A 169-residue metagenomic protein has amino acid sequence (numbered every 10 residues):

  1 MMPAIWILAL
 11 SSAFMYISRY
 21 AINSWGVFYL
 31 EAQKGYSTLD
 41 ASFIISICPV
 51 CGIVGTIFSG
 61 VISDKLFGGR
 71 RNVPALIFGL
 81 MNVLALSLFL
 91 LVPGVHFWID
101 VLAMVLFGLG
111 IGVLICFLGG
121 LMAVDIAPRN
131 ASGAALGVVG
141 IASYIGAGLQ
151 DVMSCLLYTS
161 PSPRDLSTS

Functional and structural regions predicted by a protein language model:
P3-P49, Q150: Extracytoplasmic gate region of multi-pass secondary transporters
I44-S63: Transmembrane alpha-helices of Major Facilitator/SLC transporters
K65-G79: Cytoplasmic membrane-interface "Motif A"-like loop-to-helix N-cap segments of 12-TM Major Facilitator Superfamily
M81-G94: C-terminal ends and interior cores of transmembrane alpha-helices in multi-pass membrane transporters/permeases
I99-V113: Hydrophobic core of transmembrane alpha-helices in multi-pass small-molecule transporters, especially MFS/SLC-type
A123-S132: Paired intracellular helix-loop junctions of major facilitator superfamily
A131-L156: A late C-terminal transmembrane helix in Major Facilitator Superfamily
Y158-S169: Single conserved hydrophobic/aromatic residue that forms the stacking wall/gate of nucleotide- or nucleobase-binding
